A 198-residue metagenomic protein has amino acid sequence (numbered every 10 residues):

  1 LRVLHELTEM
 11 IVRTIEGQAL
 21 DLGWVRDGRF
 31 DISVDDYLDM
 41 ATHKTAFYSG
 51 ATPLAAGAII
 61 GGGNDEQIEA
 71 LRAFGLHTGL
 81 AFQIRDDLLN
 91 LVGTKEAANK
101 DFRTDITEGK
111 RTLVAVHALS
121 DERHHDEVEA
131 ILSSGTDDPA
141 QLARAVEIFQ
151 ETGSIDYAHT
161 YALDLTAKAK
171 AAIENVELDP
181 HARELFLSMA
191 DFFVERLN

Functional and structural regions predicted by a protein language model:
L1-N198: All-alpha prenyltransferase/terpene-synthase fold signal
